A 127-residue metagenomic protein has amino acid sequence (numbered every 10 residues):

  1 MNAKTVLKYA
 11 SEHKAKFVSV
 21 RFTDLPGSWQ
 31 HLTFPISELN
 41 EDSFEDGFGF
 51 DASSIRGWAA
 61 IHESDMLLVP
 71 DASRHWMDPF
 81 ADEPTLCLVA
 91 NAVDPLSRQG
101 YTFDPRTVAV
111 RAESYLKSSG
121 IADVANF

Functional and structural regions predicted by a protein language model:
M1-F127: ATP/Mg2+-dependent ligation/transfer catalytic cores
